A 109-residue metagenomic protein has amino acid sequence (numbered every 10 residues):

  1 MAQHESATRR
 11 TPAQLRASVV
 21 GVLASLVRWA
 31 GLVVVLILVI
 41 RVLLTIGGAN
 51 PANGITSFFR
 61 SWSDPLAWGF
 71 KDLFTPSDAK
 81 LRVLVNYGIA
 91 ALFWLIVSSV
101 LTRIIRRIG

Functional and structural regions predicted by a protein language model:
A2, S6-S18, A24: N-terminal intrinsically disordered, cationic/polar leader segments that include organellar targeting peptides
L26, I55-L73, S77: Hydrophobic alpha-helical segments of integral membrane proteins, encompassing both true transmembrane helices
V27-G48: N-terminal signal-anchor transmembrane alpha helix
V39-L43, F70-K71, V97, L101 (+1 more regions): Alpha-helical membrane-inserting segments
R41-W62: Membrane-helix exit/juxtamembrane interface segments
I46-P51, S77, I104-I108: Membrane-interface elements of multi-pass transporters and channels
P76-A91: Individual transmembrane alpha-helix segments
L84, L92, V97, L101-G109: Helix-rich interaction surfaces within compact, conserved domain-sized segments that mediate assembly or partner
